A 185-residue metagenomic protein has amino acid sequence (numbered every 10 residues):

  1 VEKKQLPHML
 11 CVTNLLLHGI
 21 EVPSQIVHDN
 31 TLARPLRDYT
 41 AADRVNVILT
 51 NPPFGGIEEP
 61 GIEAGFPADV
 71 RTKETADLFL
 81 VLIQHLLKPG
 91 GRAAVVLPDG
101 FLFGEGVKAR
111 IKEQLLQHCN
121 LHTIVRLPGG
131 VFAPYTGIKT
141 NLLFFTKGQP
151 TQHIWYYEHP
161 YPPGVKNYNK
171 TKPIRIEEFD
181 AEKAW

Functional and structural regions predicted by a protein language model:
V1-E2: Conserved acidic E/D residue at the C-terminus of a beta-strand in Rossmann-like folds
L6-A42: S-adenosyl-L-methionine
L36-W185: A conserved structural/catalytic subdomain of Rossmann-like adenosyl-cofactor enzymes
